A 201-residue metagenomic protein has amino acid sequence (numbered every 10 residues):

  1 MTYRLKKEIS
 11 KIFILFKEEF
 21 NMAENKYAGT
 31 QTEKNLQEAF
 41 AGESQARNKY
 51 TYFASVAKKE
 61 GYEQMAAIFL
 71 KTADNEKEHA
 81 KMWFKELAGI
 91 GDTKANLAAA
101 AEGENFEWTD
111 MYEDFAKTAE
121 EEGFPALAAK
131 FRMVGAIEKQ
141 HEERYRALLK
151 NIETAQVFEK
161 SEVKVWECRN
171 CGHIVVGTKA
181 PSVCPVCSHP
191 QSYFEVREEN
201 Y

Functional and structural regions predicted by a protein language model:
M1-N21: Short, Lys/Arg-enriched N-terminal segments with co-localized hydrophobic residues within the first ~10-30 amino acids
M22-Y201: Non-heme di-metal
